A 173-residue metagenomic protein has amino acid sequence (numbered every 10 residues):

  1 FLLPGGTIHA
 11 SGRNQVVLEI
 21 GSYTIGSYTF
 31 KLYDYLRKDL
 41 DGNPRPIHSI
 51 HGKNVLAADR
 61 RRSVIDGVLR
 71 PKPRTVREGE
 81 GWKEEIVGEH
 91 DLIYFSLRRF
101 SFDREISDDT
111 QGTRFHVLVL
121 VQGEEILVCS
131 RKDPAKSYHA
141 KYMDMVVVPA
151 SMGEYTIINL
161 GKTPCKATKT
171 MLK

Functional and structural regions predicted by a protein language model:
F1-R13, H139-E154, L160: Conserved metal-binding segment of the jelly-roll/cupin
L3-P4, S11, I20-G21, L120-V121 (+2 more regions): Generic beta-strand/beta-sheet core signal
I8, I25, F102-E105, F115 (+5 more regions): Short, glycine-/Ser/Thr-/acidic-enriched flexible segments
R13-L36, L160-K173: A short hydrophobic beta-strand segment most commonly corresponding to one strand of the jelly-roll/cupin
N14, F95, R99-D133, K141-M143: Glycine- and acidic-residue-biased ligand/ion/polar-headgroup-sensing regions
V17-E19, P71-V76, L97-R99, V117 (+2 more regions): Conserved hydrophobic/aromatic beta-strand scaffold that supports enzyme active sites
G26-G112: C-terminal amphipathic alpha-helical segment
G52, E125, K132, I158-N159: Left-handed beta-helix
